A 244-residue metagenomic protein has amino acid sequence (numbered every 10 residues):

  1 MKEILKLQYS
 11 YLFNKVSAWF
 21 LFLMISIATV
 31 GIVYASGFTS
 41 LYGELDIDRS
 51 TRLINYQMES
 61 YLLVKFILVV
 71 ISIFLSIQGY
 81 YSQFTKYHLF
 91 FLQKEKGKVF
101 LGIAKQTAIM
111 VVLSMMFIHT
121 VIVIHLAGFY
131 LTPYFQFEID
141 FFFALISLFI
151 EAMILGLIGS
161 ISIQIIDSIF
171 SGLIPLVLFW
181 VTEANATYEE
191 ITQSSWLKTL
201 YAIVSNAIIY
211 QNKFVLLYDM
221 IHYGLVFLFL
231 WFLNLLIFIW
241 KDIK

Functional and structural regions predicted by a protein language model:
M1-L23: N-terminal Sec/SRP start-transfer signal
L5, Y9, F13, K98-V111: Interfacial transmembrane-helix starts/ends
S17-W19, M24-S82, G102-L176, Y210 (+1 more regions): Secretory targeting signals
L21-L23, A207-K244: Alpha-helical transmembrane segments of multi-pass membrane transporters/translocases
A35-S36, I163-I203: Transmembrane helix segments
E44-R49, S195-I209: Membrane-interfacial helical/loop segments at transmembrane boundaries in membrane proteins
K86-F90, G159: Interfacial helix-capping/hinge residues at the ends of transmembrane alpha-helices
F91-K98: Short helix-to-coil transition segments within interhelical loops that connect adjacent transmembrane helices
